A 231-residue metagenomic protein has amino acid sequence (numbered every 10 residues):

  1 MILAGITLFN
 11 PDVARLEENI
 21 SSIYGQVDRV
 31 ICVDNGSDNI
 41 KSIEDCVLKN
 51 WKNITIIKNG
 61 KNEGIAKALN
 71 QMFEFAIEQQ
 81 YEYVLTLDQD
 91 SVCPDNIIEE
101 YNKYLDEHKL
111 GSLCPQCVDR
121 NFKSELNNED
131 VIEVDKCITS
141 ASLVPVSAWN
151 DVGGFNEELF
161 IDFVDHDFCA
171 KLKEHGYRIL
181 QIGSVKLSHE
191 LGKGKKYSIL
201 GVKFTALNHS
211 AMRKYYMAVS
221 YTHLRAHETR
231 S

Functional and structural regions predicted by a protein language model:
I6-G25: Short, well-formed alpha-helical segments that are part of the catalytic scaffolds of diverse glycosyltransferases
D34-I43, K61, S91-V92: A conserved acidic beta->alpha catalytic loop
N59-A76: Glycine-rich, basic loop-to-helix element that forms the pyrophosphate-binding segment of sugar-nucleotide handling
Y81-D90: Short beta-strand-to-loop acidic/aromatic patch adjacent to the donor-nucleotide binding site
N96-L126: Conserved donor NDP-sugar-binding/catalytic core segment of glycosyltransferases
N127-V144: A recurrent flexible, glycine/aromatic-enriched loop bordering the glycosyltransferase active site that acts as
A148, E158-L191: A short, conserved alpha-helix in the catalytic core of glycosyltransferases
T222-T229: Conserved small/polar residues in nucleotide/adenosyl-binding loops
